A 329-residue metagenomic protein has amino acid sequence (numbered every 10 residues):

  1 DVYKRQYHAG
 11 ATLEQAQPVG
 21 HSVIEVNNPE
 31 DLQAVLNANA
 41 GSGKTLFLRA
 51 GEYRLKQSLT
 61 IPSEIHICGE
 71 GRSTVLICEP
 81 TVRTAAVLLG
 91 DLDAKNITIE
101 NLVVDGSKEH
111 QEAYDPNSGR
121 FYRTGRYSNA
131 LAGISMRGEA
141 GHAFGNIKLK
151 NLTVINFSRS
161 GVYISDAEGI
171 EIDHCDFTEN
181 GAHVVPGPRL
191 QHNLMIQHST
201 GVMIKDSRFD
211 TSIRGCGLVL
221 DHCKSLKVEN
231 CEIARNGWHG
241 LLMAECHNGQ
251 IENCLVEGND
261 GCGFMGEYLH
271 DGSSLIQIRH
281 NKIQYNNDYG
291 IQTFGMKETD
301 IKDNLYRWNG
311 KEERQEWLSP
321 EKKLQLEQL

Functional and structural regions predicted by a protein language model:
D1-Y3: Short, small-residue-biased leader/transition segments that mark boundaries at the very start of proteins
H8-G10: Protein-protein interaction regions
T12-R49, R54: Acidic Gly/Asp/Thr-rich repetitive segments characteristic of extracellular carbohydrate-active and adhesion proteins
V26, R49, E70, C78-E79: Conserved beta-strand termini and adjacent loop/short-helix elements that scaffold enzyme active sites in alpha/beta
Q33, N37-G41, Y53-C68, V75-N101 (+3 more regions): Extracellular beta-strand-rich solenoid/capping regions of secreted or surface-exposed proteins that bind or remodel
E64, C68-T74, K95-G106, A143-N156 (+8 more regions): Right-handed parallel beta-helix
E79-G90, E112-A140, N156-I164, V184-H198 (+5 more regions): Extracellular beta-strand/beta-solenoid scaffold signature
